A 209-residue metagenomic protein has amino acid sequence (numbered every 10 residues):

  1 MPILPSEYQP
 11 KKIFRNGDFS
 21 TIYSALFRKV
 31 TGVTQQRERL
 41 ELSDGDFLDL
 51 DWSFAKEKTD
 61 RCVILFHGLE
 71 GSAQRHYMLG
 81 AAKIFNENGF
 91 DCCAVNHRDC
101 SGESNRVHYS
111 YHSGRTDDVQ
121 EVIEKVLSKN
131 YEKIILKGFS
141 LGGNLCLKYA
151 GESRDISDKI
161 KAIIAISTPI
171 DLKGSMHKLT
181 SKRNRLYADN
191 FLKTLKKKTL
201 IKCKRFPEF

Functional and structural regions predicted by a protein language model:
N16-K58: N-terminal cap/lid segment of alpha/beta-hydrolase-fold proteins
D60-G68: Short beta-strand element of the alpha/beta-hydrolase
C62, N86-C93: A fold-wide structural signal in alpha/beta-hydrolase
G68-A73, C92: Serine-hydrolase catalytic-loop signature spanning alpha/beta hydrolases and amidase-signature enzymes
G71-K83: The serine-hydrolase catalytic nucleophile loop
I84, R98-I135: Catalytic nucleophile-loop/oxyanion-hole region of alpha/beta-hydrolase and closely related hydrolase-like folds
N130, I135-F209: Alpha/beta-hydrolase-fold enzymes
